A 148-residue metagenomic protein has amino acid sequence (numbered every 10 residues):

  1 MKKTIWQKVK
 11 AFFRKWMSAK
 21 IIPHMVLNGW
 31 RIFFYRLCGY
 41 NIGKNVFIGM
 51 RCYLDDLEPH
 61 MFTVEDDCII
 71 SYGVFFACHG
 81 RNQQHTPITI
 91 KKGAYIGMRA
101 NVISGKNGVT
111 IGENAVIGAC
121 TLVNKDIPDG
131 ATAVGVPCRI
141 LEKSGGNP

Functional and structural regions predicted by a protein language model:
M1-Y40, K44-N45, G130-A131, V136-P148: Terminal amphipathic alpha-helical/low-complexity segments used for targeting or macromolecular assembly
Y35, L57, Q83: Short, small/polar residue-rich loop motifs at catalytic or cofactor-binding pockets
K44, G49-M50, D55, E65-D66 (+10 more regions): Left-handed beta-helix
H60, I96-R99, G146-N147: Juxtamembrane helix-loop transition sites at the ends of transmembrane segments in multi-pass membrane proteins
M61, Q83, I140-E142: Flexible, glycine-rich phosphate/dinucleotide-binding loops and adjacent beta-alpha linkers at cofactor/substrate
